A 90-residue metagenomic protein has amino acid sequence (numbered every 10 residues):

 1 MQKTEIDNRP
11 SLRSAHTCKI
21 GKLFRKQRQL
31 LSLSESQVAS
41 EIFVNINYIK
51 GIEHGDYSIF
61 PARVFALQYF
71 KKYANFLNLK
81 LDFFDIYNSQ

Functional and structural regions predicted by a protein language model:
M1-Q90: Cytosolic/nucleoplasmic/matrix-facing N-terminal domains/tails of membrane-anchored or organelle-targeted proteins
